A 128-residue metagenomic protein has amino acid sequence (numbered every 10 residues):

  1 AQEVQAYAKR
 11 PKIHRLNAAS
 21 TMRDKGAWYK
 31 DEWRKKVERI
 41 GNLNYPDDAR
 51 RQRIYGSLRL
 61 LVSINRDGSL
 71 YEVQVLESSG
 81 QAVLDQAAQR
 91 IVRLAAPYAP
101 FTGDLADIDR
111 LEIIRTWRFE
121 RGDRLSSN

Functional and structural regions predicted by a protein language model:
A1, R53-R59: Short, small/polar residue-rich loop motifs at catalytic or cofactor-binding pockets
A1-N17, E38-G41, N65-E77, Q86-P100 (+1 more regions): Conserved "boundary/linchpin" sites in short secondary-structure elements
S20-D31, S79-V83: Soluble non-cytosolic domains of exported or imported proteins
Y29, N42-Y45, I54, G80 (+1 more regions): Amphipathic alpha-helical protein-protein interaction surfaces
Y29, W33, Y45, L84-A88: Stable alpha-helical elements in mature extracytoplasmic
Y45-R50, G103-D104: Surface-exposed patches in mature extracellular/periplasmic domains of secreted proteins
R50-Y55, I108: Short loop/turn motifs at secondary-structure junctions and domain boundaries
